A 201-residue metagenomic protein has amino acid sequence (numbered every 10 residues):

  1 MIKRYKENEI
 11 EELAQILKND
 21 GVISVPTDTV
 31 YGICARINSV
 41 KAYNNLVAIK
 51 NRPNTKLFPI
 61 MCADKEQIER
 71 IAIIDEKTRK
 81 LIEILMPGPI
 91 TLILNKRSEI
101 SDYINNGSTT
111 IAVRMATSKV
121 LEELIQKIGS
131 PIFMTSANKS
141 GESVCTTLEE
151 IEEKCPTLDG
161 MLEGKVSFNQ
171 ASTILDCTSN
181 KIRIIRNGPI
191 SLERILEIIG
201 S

Functional and structural regions predicted by a protein language model:
M1-S201: Active-site-adjacent structural elements in enzyme catalytic cores
